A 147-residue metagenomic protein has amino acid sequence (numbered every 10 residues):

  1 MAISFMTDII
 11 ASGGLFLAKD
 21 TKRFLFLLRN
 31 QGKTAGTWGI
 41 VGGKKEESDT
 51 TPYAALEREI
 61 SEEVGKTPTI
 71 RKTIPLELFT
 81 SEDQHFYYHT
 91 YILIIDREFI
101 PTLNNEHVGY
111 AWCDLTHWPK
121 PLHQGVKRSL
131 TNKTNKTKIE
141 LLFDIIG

Functional and structural regions predicted by a protein language model:
M1-L25: Conserved N-terminal beta-strand and adjoining loop/helix that marks the start of the Nudix/MutT-like hydrolase domain
S4-F5, A18, T37, A55 (+2 more regions): Catalytic phosphate/metal-binding cores of nucleic-acid and nucleotide-processing enzymes, i.e., regions that mediate
I9-I10, D20-K22, E77-H117, K133 (+2 more regions): Active-site-adjacent beta-strand/loop module that shapes the phosphate/pyrophosphate-binding cleft
K22-K66: Conserved Nudix-box catalytic region and its N-terminal flanking loop in Nudix hydrolases and closely related
G43, L115-T116, P121: Short strand-loop junctions, especially beta-strand C-caps/beta-turns that link beta-sheets to coils or alpha-helices
E62, G109, K120: Active-site micro-motifs of SAM-dependent methyltransferase domains
T67-L78: A short coil-to-beta-strand element that immediately follows conserved catalytic motifs
H123-F143: Active-site or metal-binding loop neighborhoods of secreted/extracellular toxin and effector enzymes
